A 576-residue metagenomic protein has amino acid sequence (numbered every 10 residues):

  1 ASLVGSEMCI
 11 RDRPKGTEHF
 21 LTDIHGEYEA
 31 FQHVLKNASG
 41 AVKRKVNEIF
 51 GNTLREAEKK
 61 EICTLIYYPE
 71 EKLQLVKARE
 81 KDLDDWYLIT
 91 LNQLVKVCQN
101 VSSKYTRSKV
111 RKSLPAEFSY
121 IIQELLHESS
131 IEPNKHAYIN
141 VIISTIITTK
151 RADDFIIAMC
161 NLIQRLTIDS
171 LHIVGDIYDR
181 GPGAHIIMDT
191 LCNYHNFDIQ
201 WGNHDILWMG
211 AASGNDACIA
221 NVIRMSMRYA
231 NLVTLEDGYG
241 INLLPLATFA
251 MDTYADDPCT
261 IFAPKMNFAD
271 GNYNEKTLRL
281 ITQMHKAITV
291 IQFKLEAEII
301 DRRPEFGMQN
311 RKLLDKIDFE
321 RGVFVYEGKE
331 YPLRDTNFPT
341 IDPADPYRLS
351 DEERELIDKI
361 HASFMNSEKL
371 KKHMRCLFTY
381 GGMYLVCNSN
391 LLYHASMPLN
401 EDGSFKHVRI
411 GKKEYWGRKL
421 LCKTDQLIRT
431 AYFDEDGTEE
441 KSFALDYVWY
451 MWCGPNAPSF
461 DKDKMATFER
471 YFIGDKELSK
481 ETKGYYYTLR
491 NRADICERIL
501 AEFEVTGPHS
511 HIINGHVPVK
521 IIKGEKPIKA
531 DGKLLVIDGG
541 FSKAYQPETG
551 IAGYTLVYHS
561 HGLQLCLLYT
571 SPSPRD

Functional and structural regions predicted by a protein language model:
A1-G5, Y569-D576: Single conserved hydrophobic/aromatic residue that forms the stacking wall/gate of nucleotide- or nucleobase-binding
M8-C9: Active-site loops and adjacent core secondary-structure elements that bind or stabilize anionic groups
E27-Y28, D179-P182, H204-M209, I513 (+2 more regions): Active-site environment of divalent metal-dependent phosphoester hydrolases
G51-Q93, L232-T340: Non-catalytic, alpha-helical, charged scaffold/linker segments that couple or flank catalytic or architectural cores
I62-S113, D237-F262, C422-K480: Low-complexity, serine/threonine/proline-enriched polar segments
R79-C160: Low-complexity, highly charged intrinsically disordered N-terminal segments that act as targeting/localization
I186-C192, N196-I199, G214-M227, K406-W416 (+1 more regions): Conserved beta-sheet core of the metallophosphoesterase superfamily
I299, P304-T336, S363-F468: Extended, H/D-rich, highly charged conserved domains that either
